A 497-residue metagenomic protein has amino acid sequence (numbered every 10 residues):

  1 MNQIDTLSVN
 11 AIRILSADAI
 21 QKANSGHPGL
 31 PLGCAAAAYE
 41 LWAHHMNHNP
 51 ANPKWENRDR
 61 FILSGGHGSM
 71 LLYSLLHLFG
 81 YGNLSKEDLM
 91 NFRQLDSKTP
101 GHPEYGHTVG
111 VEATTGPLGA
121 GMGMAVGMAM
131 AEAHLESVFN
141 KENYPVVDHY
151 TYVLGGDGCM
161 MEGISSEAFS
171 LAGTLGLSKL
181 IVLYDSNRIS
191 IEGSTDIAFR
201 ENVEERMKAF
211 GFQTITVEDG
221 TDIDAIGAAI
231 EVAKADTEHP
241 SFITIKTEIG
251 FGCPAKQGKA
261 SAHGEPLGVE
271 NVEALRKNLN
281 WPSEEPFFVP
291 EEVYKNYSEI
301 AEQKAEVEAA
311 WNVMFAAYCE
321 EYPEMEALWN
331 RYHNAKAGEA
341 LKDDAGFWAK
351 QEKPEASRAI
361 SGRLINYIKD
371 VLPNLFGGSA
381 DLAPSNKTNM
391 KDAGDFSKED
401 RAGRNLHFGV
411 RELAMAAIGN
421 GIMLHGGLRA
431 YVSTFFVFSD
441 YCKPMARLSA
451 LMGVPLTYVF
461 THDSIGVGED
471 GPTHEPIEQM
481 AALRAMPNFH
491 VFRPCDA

Functional and structural regions predicted by a protein language model:
N2, A19-P28, E56-S64, H107-G119 (+2 more regions): A short glycine/serine-rich beta->alpha loop
G33-L175, N389-M390, I422: Cofactor-binding active-site loop characterized by glycine-rich and histidine/acidic residues
P50-A51, H107, A113-E299, A485-A497: Glycine-rich ThDP/TPP pyrophosphate-binding loop and its adjacent helix/strand module within ThDP-dependent enzymes
G66-S69, L95-K98, Y152-M161, D185-S190 (+8 more regions): Acidic, glycine-rich active-site loops and adjacent beta-strand->loop/helix elements that engage anionic groups
Y73-H77, E104, E136, N140 (+9 more regions): Short acidic, glycine/serine/threonine-rich loops at helix termini
G80-Q94, A172-D185, K208-F212, S449-E469 (+1 more regions): A glycine-rich helix N-cap at a beta->alpha junction
A198-E205, K246-F251, A262-P266, A393-E399 (+2 more regions): Flexible glycine/proline-rich, aromatic-decorated loop/lid segments
A309, V313-D440, P444-V454: Non-catalytic terminal/interface segments that mediate subunit docking, oligomerization, and allosteric communication
